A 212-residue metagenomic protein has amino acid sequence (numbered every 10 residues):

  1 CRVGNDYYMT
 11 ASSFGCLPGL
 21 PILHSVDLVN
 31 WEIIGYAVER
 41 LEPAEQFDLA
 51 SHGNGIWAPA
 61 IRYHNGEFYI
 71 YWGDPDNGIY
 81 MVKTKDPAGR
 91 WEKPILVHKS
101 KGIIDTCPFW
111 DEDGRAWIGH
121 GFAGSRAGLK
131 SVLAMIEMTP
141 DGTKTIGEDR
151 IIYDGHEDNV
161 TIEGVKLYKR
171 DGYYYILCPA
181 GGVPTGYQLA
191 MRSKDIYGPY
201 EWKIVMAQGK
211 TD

Functional and structural regions predicted by a protein language model:
C1-D212: Carbohydrate-active catalytic/glycan-binding domains of CAZyme proteins, especially the secreted or lumenal ectodomains
